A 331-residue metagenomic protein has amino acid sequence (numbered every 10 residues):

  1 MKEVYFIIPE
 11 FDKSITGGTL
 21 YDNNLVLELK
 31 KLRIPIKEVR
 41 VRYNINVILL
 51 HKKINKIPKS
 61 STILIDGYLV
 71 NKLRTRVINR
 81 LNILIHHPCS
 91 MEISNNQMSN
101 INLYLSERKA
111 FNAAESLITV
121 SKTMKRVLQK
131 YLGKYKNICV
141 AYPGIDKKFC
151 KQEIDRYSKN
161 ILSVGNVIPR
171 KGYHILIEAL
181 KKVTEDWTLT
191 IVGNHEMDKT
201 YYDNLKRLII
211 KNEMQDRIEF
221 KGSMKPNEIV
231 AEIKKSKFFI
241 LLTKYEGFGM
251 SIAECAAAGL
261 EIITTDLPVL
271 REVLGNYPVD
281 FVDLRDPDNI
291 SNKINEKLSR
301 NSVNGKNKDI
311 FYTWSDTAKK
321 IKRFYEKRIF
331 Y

Functional and structural regions predicted by a protein language model:
L20, K159, N166-K182, T200-D203: A conserved mid-protein helix/loop that constitutes part of the nucleotide-sugar donor-binding site
M98-L117: Membrane-proximal helix-turn-helix segments that form the acceptor-binding/catalytic region of lipid-linked
T123, G144: Carbohydrate-associated surface elements
T188-K206, G222-S223: Glycosyltransferase donor-sugar binding loop
S223, A231-S236: Short alpha-helical donor nucleotide-sugar binding micro-motif in glycosyltransferases
K244: Aromatic "clamp/platform" in nucleotide-sugar-dependent glycosyltransferases that forms part of the donor/acceptor
E261-T264: Short hydrophobic beta-strand element within catalytic cores of glycosyltransferases and related nucleotide-activated
V279-D288, N295-S299: Conserved acidic donor-binding segment of nucleotide-sugar-dependent glycosyltransferases
